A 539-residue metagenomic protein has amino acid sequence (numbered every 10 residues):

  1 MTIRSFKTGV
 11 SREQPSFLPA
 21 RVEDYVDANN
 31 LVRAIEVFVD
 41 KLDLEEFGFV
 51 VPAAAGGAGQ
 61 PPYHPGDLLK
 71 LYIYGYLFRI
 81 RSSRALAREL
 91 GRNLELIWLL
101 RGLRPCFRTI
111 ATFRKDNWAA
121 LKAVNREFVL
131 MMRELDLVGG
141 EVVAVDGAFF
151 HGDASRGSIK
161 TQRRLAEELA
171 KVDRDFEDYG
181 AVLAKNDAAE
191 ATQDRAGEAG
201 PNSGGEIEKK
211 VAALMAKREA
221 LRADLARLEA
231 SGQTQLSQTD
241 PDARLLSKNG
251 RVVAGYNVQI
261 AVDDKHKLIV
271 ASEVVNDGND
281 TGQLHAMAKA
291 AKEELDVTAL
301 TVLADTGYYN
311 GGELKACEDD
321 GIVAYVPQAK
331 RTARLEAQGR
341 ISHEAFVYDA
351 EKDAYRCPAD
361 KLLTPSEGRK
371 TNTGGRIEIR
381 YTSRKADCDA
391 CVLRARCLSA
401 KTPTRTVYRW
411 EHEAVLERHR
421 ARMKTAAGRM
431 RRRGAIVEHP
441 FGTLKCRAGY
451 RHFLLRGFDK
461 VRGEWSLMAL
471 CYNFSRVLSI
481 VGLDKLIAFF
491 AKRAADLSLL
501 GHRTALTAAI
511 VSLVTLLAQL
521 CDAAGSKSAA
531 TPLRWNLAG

Functional and structural regions predicted by a protein language model:
M1-I35: Hydrophobic alpha-helical membrane-insertion signals
I3, T8-G9, P15, Y72 (+2 more regions): Anion-binding and metal-coordination hotspots
A28-I73, F78: Basic, short loop/linker segments at the boundary and entry of helix-turn-helix/winged-helix-like folds
